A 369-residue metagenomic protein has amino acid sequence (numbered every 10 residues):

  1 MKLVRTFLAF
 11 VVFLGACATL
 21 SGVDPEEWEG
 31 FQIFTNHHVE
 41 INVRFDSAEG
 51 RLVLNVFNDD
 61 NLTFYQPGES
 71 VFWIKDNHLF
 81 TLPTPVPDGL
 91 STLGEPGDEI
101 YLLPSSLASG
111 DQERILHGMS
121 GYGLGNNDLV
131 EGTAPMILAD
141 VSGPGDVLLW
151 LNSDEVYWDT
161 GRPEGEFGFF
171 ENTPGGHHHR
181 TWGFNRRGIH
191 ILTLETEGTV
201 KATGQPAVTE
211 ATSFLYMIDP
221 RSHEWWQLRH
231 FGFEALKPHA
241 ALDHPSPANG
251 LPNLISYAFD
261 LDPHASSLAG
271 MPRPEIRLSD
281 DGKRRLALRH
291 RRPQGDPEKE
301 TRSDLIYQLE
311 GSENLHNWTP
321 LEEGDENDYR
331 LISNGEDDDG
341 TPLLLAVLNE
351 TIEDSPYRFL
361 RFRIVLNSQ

Functional and structural regions predicted by a protein language model:
M1-L8: Bacterial N-terminal signal peptides that target proteins for export
L8-A16: Bacterial N-terminal signal peptides
V23-F169, T173-G176, V208-E210, D219-P220: Phosphate/adenylate-binding glycine loop and adjacent helical scaffold
H178, R186-H190: Short tyrosine-centred short linear motifs in exposed loops/low-complexity segments
H178-W182, L344: Short strand-edge motifs at loop-to-beta-strand transitions and within beta-strands of extracellular beta-rich domains
L194-T196, F362: Hydrophobic/tyrosine-rich beta-strand signature of extracellular beta-sandwich/beta-rich modules, prominently
K201-A211, P320-L321: Beta-sandwich strand segments
R221-Q369: Short, composition-biased motifs enriched in small/polar/acidic residues
